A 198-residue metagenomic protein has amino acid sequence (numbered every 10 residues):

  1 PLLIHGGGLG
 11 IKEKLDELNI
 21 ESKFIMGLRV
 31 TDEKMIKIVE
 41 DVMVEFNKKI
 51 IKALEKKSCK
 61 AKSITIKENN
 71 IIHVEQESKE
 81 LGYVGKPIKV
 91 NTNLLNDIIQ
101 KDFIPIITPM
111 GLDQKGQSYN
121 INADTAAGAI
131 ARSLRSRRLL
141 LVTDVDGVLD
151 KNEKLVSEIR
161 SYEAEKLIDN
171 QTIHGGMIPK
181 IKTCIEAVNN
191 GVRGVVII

Functional and structural regions predicted by a protein language model:
P1-I197: Nucleotide/pyrophosphate-binding catalytic subdomain
